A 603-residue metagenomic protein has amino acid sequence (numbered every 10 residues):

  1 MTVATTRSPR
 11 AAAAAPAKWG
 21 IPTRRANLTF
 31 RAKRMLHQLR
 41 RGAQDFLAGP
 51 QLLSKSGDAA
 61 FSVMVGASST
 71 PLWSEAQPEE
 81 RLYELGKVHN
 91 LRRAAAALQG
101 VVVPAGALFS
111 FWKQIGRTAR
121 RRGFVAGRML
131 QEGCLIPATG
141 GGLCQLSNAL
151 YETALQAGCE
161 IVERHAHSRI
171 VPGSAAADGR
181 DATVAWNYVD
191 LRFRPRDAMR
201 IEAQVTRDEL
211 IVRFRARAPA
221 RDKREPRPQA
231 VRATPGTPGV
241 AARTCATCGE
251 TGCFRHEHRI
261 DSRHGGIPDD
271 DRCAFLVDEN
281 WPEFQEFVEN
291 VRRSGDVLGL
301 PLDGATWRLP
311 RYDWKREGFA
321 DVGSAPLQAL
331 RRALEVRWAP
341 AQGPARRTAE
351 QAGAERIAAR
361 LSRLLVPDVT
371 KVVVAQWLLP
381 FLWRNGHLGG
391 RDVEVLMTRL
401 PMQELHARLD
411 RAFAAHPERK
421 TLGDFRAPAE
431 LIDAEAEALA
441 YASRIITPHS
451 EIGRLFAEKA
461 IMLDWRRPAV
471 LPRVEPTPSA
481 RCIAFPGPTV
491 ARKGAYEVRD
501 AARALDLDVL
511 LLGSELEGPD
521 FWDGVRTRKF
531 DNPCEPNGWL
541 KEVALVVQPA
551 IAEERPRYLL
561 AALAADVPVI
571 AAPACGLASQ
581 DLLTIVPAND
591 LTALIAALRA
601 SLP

Functional and structural regions predicted by a protein language model:
C248, C253, E257-A325, D500-R503: N-terminal subdomain of nucleotide-sugar transferases
R337-P344, V395-E430: Acceptor-binding helix/loop patch of EC 2.4 sugar-transfer enzymes, predominantly nucleotide-sugar-dependent
F425-I461: A short, active-site helix/loop in glycosyltransferases that binds the activated sugar's phosphate group
R467-V474, P478-G524, F530-P536: Conserved catalytic-core segment of nucleotide-activated headgroup transferases in glycan assembly
N537, A544, D566: A short alpha->beta transition loop at the rim of the catalytic pocket in nucleotide-sugar-dependent
I551: Aromatic "clamp/platform" in nucleotide-sugar-dependent glycosyltransferases that forms part of the donor/acceptor
P568-A571: Short hydrophobic beta-strand element within catalytic cores of glycosyltransferases and related nucleotide-activated
A578-A600: Change "using UDP/GDP/dTDP sugars" to "using nucleotide sugars
